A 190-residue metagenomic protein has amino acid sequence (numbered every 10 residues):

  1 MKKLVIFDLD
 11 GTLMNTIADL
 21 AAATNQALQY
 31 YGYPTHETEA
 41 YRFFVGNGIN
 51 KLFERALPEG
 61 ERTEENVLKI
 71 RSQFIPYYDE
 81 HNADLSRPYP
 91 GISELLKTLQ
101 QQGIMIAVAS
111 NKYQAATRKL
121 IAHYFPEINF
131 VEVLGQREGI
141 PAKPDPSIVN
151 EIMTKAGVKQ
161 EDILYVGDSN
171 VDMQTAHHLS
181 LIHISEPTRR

Functional and structural regions predicted by a protein language model:
M1-F43: Active-site neighborhood of HAD-like aspartate-dependent phosphohydrolases
I6, L13, P88, I106 (+1 more regions): Conserved SAM-binding loop
A27-L28, G48-T63, L120, I152-M153: Helix-loop "lid/cap" segments that line or gate small-molecule binding pockets
Y31, R55-E94: Metal-dependent phosphoesterase signature
D79-V108, Q114-K119, P146: Short, acidic loop-to-helix structural element flanking the phosphoryl-transfer center in phosphate-processing enzymes
D84-R87, Y113-Y165, N170-H178: Substrate-recognition "cap/lid" segment bordering the active-site pocket of phosphatases
L179-R190: Residue-level detector of conserved catalytic or cofactor/ligand-binding positions in enzyme active sites
